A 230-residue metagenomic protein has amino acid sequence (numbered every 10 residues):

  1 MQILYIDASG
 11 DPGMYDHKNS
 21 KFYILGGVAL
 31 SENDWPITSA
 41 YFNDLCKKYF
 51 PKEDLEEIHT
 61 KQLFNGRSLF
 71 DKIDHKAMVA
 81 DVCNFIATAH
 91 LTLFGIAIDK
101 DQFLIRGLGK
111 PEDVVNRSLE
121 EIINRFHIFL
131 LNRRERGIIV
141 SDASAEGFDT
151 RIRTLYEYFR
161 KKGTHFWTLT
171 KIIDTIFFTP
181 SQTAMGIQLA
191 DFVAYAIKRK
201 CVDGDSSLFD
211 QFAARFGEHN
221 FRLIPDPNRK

Functional and structural regions predicted by a protein language model:
M1-K230: Phosphate-ester processing/binding pockets and catalytic centers
